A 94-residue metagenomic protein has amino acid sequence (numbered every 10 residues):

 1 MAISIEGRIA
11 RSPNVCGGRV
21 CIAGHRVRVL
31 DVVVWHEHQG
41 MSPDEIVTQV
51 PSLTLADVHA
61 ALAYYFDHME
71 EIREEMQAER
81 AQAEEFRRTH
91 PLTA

Functional and structural regions predicted by a protein language model:
M1-R19: Basic, low-complexity segments
G24: Anion-recognition interface
R28-A94: Long, charge-rich, low-complexity alpha-helical segments
